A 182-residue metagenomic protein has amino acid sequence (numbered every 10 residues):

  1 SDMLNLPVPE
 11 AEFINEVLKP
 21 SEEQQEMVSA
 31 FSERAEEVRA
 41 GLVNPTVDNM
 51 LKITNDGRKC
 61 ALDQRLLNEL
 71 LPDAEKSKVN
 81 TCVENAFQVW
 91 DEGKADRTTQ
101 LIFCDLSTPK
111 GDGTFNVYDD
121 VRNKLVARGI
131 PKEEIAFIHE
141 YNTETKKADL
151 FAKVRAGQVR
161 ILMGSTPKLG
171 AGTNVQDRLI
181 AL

Functional and structural regions predicted by a protein language model:
S1-P72, Q88: Inter-lobe coupling linker of SF2 helicases/translocases
A11-F13, I130-E134, V159, D177-L182: Short glycine-/polar-rich loops that comprise or flank the Walker A/P-loop and associated switch/sensor motifs
E16, L42-I53, A95-V121: Conserved strand-helix element at the start of the C-terminal RecA-like helicase core
G57, K110, A148, R160-L182: SF2 helicase motor core recognition
Q64, L106-T108, N142: Short, glycine/serine-rich, charged loops/turns that create anion-binding and catalytic segments at active sites
L71-V83, G113-Y118: Phosphate/oxyanion-binding active-site loops and adjacent basic polyanion-contact surfaces
N85-R97: Glycine-rich phosphate/diphosphate-binding loops that line cofactor/substrate pockets in enzymes
R122, V126, P131-L169: Conserved helicase ATPase core of P-loop NTP-dependent helicases/translocases
